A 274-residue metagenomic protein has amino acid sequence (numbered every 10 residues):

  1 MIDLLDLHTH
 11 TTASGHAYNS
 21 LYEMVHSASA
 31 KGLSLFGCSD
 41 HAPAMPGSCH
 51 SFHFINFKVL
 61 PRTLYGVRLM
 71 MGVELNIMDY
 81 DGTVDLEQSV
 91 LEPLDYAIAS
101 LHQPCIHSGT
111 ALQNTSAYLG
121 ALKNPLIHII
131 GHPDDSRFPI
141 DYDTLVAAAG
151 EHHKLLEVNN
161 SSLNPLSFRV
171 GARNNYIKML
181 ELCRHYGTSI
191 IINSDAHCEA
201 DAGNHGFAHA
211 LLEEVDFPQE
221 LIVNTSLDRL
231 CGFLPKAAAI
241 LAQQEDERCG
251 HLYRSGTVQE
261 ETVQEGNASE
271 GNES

Functional and structural regions predicted by a protein language model:
M1-H10: Replace "His-x-His-based motif
I2, A42, G47-V158, S162 (+3 more regions): Extended substrate/RNA-proximal surfaces in nucleic-acid metabolism proteins
G15-N19, S48, P139-V146, L166-L180 (+1 more regions): Histidine/acidic-residue-rich catalytic or RNA/ligand-binding cores of hydrolases and nuclease-related proteins
Y22-F36, N56-R62: Alpha-helical scaffold segments that flank or form the walls of functional sites
S34-L35, L155, S189, P218: Residue-level detector of anion-binding/catalytic polar loops
S34-L35, S39, H128: Short acidic/polar active-site loop segments enriched in Thr and Asp
H41, T188-A202: Short acidic/histidine-rich active-site segments
R254-E273: Compositionally biased, intrinsically disordered low-complexity segments enriched for polar/charged residues
